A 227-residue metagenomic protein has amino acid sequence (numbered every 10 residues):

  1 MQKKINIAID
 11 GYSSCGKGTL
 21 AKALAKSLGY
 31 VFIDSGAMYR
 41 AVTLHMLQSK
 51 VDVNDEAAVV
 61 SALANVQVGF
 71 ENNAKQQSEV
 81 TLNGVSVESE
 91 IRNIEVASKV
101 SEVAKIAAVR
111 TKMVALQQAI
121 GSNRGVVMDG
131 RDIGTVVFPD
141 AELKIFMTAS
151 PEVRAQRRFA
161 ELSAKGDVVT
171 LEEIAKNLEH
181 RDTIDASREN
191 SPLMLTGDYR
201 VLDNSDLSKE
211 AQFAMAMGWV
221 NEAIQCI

Functional and structural regions predicted by a protein language model:
I9: Hydrophobic anchor at the beta1->P-loop junction of P-loop NTPases
Y12: P-loop (Walker A) phosphate-binding loop of NTP-binding proteins
C15: ATP-binding Walker
G18: Walker A/P-loop
S27-R92: N-terminal phosphate/diphosphate-binding loop that engages ATP/GTP or pyrophosphate donors across diverse enzyme folds
E71-N72, Q117-R124, R131, T135-V136 (+2 more regions): Small-molecule kinase domains that catalyze NTP-dependent phosphoryl transfer to phosphate-bearing small molecules
E88-K165: ATP-dependent NMP and nucleoside kinases share a basic, alpha-helical "lid"
